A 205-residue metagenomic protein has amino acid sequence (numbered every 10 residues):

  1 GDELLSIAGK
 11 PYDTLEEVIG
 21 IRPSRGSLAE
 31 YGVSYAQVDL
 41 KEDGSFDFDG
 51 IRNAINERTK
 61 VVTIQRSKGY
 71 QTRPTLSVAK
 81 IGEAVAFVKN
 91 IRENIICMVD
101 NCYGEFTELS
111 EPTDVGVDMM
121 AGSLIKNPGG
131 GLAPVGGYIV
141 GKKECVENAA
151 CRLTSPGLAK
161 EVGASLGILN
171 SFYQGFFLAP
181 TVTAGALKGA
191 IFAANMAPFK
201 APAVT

Functional and structural regions predicted by a protein language model:
G1-A184, K188-G189, A194-A197, A201-V204: Conserved PLP-enzyme active-site core in the AAT-like
